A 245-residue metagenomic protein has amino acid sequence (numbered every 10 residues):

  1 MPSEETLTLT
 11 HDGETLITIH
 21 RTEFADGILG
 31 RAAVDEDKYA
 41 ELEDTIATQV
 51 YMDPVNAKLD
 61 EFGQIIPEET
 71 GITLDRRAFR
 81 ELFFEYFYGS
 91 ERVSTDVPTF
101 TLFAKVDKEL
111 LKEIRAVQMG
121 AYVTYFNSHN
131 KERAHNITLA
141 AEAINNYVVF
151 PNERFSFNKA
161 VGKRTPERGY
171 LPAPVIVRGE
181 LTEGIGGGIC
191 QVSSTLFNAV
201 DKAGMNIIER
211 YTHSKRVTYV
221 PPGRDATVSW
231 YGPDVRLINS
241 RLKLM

Functional and structural regions predicted by a protein language model:
M1-M245: Surface-exposed, secretory/extracytoplasmic low-complexity segments enriched in Ser/Thr/Asn/Gly/Pro
